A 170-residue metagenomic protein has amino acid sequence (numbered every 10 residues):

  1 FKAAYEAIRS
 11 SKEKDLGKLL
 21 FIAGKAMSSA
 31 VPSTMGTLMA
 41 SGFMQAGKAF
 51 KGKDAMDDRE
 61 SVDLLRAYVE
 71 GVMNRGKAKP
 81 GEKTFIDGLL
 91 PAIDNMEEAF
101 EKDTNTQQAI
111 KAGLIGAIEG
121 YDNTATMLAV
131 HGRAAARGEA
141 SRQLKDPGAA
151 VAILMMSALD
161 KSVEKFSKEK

Functional and structural regions predicted by a protein language model:
F1-K170: N-terminal loops that bind phosphate or other acidic moieties and the adjacent beta-alpha structural core
